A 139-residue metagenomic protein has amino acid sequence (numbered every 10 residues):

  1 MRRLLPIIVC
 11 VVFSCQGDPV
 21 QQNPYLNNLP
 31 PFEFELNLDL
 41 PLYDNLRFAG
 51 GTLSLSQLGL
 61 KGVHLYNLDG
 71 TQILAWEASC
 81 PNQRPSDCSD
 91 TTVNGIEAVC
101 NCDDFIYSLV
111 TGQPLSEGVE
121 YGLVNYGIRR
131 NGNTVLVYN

Functional and structural regions predicted by a protein language model:
M1-I8: Sec-dependent signal peptide recognition, specifically the positively charged N-region followed immediately by
V11-S14: C-terminal motif of bacterial Sec signal peptides marking the signal peptidase cleavage site
Q16-P19, N101: N-proximal short alpha-helices
D18-G95, S108-L109, V124-N139: N-terminal pre-ligand scaffold of iron-sulfur
N94-D104, P114-Y126: Short cysteine/histidine-rich metal-coordination sites, predominantly Zn2+-binding motifs
